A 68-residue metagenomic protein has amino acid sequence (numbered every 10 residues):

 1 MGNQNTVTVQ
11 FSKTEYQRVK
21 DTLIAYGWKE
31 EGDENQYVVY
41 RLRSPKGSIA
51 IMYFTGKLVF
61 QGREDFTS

Functional and structural regions predicted by a protein language model:
M1-G47, S68: Short Lys/Arg-enriched alpha/beta "domain-start" segment
S48-T67: Intrinsically disordered, low-complexity regulatory segments enriched in Ser/Thr/Pro and charged residues
